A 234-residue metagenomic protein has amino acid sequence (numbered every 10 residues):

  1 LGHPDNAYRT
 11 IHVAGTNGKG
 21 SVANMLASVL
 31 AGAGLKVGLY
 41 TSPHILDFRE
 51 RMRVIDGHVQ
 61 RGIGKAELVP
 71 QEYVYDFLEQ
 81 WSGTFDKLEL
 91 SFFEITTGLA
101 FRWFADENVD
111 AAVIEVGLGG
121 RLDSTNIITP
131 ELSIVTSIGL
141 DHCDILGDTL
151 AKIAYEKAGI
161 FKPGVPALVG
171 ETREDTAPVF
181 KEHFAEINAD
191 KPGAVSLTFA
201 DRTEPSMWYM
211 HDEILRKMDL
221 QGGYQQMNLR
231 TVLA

Functional and structural regions predicted by a protein language model:
H3-N6, G32-I128, D144-L146, E174-D175: ATP-dependent carboxylate-amine ligase catalytic core
N6-R9, V165: Pre-Walker A (Motif I) flank of P-loop NTPase domains
R9-V13, S21-G38: A conserved segment at the C-terminal end of the G1
T16, N228: Short, conserved phosphate/pyrophosphate- and ester-handling motifs at nucleotide-, phospho-/glycolipid
A23, V74, L78, A177 (+1 more regions): A general structural signal for well-ordered alpha-helical segments in protein cores
L26, A100, P178-F180: Aromatic/hydrophobic pocket-lining residues that form π-stacking "cages" and hydrophobic walls in ligand
F85-L90, K217-G223: A short glycine/serine-rich beta->alpha loop
E107-E115, P130-D219, L229-A234: Acidic, Mg2+-coordinating active-site environments of NTP-dependent enzymes
